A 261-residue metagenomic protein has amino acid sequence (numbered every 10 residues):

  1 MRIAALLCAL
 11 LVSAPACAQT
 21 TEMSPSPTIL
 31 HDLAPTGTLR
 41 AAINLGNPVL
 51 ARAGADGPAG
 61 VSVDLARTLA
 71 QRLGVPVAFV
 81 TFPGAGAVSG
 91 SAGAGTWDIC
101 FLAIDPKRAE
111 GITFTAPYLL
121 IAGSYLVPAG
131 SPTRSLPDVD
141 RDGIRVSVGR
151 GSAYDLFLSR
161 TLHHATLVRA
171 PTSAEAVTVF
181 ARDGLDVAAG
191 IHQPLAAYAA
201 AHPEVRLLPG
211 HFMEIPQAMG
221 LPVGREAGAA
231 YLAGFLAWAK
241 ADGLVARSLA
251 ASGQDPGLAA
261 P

Functional and structural regions predicted by a protein language model:
S13-P15: N-terminal signal peptide c-region/cleavage motif recognized by signal peptidases
Q19-S24, I29, A153-A170, L207 (+1 more regions): Ligand-binding clefts/hinges and TM-proximal coupling segments of bilobed small-molecule sensing domains
T21-A103, E110, R169, D242 (+1 more regions): Extracytoplasmic small-molecule ligand-binding "clamshell" domains of the periplasmic binding protein/Venus flytrap
T38-L45, P137-S152, T166-L167: Short loop->beta-strand "edge-of-pocket" segments that line small-molecule binding or catalytic clefts across diverse
L45, L119-V127, H192, A196-A237 (+1 more regions): Periplasmic-binding protein-like
G86, A103-G111, R160, A181-M213: A ligand-binding cleft/hinge motif common to bilobed small-molecule-binding domains
T115-Y118, V127-R145: Flexible hinge/capping segments at coil-to-helix
G130-P137, V168, G224-A230: Short helix-loop capping/hinge motifs at secondary-structure junctions, enriched in acidic/polar residues
